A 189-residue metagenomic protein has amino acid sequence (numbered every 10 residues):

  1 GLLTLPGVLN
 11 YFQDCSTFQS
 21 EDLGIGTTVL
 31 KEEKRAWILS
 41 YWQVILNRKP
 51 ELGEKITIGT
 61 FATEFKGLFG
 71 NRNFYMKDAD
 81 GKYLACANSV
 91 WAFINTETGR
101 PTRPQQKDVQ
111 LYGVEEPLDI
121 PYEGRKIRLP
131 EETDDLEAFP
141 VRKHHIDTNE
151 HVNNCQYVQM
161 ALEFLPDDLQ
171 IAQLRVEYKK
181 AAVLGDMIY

Functional and structural regions predicted by a protein language model:
G1-L39, L84-N88, N95-A172: Hot-dog-fold acyl-thioester-processing enzymes
Q43-L129, Y178-M187: HotDog/MaoC-like acyl-thioester-processing domains
L165-Y189: A conserved acidic, glycine/proline-rich C-terminal tail/linker
